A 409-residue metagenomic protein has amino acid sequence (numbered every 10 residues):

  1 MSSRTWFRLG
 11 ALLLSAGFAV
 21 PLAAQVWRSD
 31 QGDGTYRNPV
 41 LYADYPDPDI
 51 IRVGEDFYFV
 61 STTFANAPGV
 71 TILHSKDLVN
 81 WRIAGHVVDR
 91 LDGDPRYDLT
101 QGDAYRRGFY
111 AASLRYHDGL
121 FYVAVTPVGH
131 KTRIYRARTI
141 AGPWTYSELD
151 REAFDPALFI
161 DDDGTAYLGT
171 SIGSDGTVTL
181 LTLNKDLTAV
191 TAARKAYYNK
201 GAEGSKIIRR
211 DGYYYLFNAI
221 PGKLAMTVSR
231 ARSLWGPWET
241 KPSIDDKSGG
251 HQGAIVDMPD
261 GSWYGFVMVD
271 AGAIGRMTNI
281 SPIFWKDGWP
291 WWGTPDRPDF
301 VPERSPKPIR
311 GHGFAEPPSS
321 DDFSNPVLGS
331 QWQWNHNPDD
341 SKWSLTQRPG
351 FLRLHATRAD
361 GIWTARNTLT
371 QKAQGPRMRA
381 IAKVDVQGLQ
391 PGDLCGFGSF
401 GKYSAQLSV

Functional and structural regions predicted by a protein language model:
M1-A11: Bacterial N-terminal signal peptides that target proteins for export
G10-P21: Bacterial N-terminal signal peptides
A24-V409: Carbohydrate-active catalytic/glycan-binding domains of CAZyme proteins, especially the secreted or lumenal ectodomains
